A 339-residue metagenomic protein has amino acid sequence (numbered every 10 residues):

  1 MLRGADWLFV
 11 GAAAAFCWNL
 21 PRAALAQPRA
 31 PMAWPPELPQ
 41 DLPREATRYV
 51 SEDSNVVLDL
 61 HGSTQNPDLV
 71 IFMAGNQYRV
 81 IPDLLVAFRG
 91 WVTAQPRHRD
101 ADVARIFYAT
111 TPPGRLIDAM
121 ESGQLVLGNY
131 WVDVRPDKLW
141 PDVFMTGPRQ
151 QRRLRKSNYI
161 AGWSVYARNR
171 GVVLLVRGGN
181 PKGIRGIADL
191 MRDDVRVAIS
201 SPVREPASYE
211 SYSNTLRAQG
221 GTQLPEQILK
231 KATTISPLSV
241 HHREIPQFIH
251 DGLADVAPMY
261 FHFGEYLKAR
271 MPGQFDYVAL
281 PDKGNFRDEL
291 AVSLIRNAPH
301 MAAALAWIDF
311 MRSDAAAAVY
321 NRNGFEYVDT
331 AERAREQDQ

Functional and structural regions predicted by a protein language model:
M1-F9: N-terminal export leaders
Q27-R152: Early extracytoplasmic/lumenal segment of secretory-pathway proteins
P43-D53, P136, W140, P148-N214: A conserved helix-loop-strand patch within extracytoplasmic ligand-binding domains of the periplasmic binding
V80, L84, Y260, P299-M311 (+1 more regions): Short amphipathic alpha-helical coupling segments at ligand-binding clamshell hinges and other catalytic/signaling
R89-T93, R97, L125, G186-S239 (+1 more regions): Ligand-binding cleft/hinge of the Venus flytrap
P148-K156, Q247-D276: A ligand-binding cleft/hinge motif common to bilobed small-molecule-binding domains
N169-R170, M271-L305, E326-Q337: Periplasmic-binding protein-like
S200, F310-A331: Periplasmic-binding protein-like
